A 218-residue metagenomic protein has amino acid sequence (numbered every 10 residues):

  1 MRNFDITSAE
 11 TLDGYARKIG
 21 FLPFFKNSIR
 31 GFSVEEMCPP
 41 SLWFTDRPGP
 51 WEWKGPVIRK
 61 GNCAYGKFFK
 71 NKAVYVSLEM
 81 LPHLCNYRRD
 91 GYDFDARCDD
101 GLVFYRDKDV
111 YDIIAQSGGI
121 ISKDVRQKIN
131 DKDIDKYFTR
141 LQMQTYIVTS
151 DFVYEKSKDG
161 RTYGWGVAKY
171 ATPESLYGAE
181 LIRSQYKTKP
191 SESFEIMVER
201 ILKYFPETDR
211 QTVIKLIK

Functional and structural regions predicted by a protein language model:
M1-K218: Long, low-complexity intrinsically disordered regions
